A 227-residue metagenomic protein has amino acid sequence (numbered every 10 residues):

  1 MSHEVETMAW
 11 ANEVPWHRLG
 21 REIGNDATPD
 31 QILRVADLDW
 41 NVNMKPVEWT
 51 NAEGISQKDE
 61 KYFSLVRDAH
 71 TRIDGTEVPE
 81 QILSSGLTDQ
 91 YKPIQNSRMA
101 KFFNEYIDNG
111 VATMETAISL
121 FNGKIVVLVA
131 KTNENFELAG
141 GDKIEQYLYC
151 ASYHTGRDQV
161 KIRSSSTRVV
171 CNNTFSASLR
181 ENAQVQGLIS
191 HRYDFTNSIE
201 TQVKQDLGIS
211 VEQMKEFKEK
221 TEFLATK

Functional and structural regions predicted by a protein language model:
M1-F102: Feature for intrinsically disordered/low-complexity regulatory segments and propeptides
P93-K227: Intrinsic disorder/low-complexity polar-acidic segments
